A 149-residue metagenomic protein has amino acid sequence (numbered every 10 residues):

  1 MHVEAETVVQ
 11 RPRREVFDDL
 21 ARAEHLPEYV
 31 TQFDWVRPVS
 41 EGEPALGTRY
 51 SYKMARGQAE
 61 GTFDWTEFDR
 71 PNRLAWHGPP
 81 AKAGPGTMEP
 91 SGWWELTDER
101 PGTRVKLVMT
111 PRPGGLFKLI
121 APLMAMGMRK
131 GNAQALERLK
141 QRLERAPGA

Functional and structural regions predicted by a protein language model:
M1-G42, A149: Hydrophobic ligand-binding cavity/cleft-lining segments
A5-T7, G61-E67, G78, P90-D98: Hydrophobic/aromatic beta-strand elements that line small-molecule binding cavities or substrate pockets in beta-rich
Q10-R14, E41, T66-N72, E95-R104 (+1 more regions): A short, structured loop/turn motif at beta-sheet edges
V16-L20, L26, Y50, W65 (+4 more regions): Hydrophobic pocket/interface hotspot
P44, A55-A59, E67-L74: Short, charged/polar surface micro-motifs in flexible loops or helix N-caps
T48-A55, A75-A83: Short beta-strand segments that buttress and anchor functional surface loops
P80-Q134: Beta-strand/loop substructures that line and gate deep hydrophobic ligand-binding cavities in soluble
M128, N132, L136, K140-P147: Short amphipathic alpha-helical signal-transduction/dimerization elements
